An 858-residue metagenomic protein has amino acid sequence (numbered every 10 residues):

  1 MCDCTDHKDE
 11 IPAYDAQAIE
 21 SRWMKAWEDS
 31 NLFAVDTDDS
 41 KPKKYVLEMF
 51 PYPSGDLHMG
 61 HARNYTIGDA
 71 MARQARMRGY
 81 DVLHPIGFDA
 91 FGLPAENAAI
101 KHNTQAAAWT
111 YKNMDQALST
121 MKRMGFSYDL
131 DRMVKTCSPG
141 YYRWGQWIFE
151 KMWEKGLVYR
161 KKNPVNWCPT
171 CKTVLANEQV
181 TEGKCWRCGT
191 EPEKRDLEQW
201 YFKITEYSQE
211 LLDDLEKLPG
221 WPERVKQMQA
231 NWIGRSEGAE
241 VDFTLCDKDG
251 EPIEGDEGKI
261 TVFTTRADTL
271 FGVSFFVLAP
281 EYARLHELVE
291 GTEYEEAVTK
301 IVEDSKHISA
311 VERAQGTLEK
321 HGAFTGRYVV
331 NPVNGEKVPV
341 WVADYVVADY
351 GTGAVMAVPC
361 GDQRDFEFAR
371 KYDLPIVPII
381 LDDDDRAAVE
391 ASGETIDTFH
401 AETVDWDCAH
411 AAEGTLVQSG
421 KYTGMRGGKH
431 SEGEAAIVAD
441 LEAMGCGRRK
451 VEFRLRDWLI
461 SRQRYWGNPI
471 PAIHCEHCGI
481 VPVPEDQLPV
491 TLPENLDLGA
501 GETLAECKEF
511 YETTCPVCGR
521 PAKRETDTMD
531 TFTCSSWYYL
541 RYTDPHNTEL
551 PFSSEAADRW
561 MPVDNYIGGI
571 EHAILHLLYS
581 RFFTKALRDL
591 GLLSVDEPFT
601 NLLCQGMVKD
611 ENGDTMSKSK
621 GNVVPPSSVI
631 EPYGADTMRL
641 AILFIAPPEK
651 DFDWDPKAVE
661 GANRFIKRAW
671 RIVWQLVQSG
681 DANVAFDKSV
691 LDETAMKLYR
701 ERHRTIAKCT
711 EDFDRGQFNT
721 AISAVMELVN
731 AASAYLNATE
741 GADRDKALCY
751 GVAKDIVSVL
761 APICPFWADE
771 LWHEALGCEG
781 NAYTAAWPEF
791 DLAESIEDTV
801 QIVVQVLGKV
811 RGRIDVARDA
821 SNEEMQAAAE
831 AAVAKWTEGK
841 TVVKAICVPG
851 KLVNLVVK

Functional and structural regions predicted by a protein language model:
M1-K41, A279, G291-T292, P375-R386 (+6 more regions): Basic, alpha-helical terminal appendages of large translation-related enzymes
C2-L47, R76-P85, A108-Q116, G220 (+2 more regions): Conserved oxyanion/phosphate-binding beta-strand-loop segments in alpha/beta enzyme cores
C2-T5, A13, S21-R22, A26-S30 (+9 more regions): Residue patterns forming the tRNA-binding/recognition surfaces of aminoacyl-tRNA synthetases and related DALR
V35-T104, V134-I148, T264-T265, P332-F368 (+1 more regions): N-terminal catalytic cores of NTP/NDP-binding nucleotidyl/phosphoryl-transfer enzymes
G68, D81, L285-D383, A388 (+1 more regions): Catalytic alpha/beta core of large soluble enzyme barrels
D89, E154-C168, R235, R448-C478 (+6 more regions): Helix-rich, typically C-terminal accessory recognition domains appended to large enzymatic cores
I204-R235, A279, A283-A323, D486-T514 (+1 more regions): Amphipathic alpha-helical
R327-V333, K337-Y350, E512-K650: Alpha-helical recognition segments enriched in aromatics with Gly/Pro capping that present substrate-recognition
